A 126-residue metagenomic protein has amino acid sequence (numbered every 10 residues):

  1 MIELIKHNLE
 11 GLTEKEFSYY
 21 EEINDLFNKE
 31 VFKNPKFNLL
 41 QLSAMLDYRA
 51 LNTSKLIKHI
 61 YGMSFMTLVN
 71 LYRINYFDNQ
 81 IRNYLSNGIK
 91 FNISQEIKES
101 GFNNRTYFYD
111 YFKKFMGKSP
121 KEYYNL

Functional and structural regions predicted by a protein language model:
M1-Q95, S100, Y111: Membrane-proximal linker segments that couple transmembrane helices to downstream signaling/catalytic modules
K33, N125-L126: Generic structural signal for short, solvent-exposed loop/turn connectors between secondary structure elements
L51, R105-T106: Key DNA-contact positions within bacterial/archaeal DNA-binding proteins
S64-M66, K118-N125: Short, Lys/Arg-enriched C-terminal cap helix and immediately downstream tail that follows
